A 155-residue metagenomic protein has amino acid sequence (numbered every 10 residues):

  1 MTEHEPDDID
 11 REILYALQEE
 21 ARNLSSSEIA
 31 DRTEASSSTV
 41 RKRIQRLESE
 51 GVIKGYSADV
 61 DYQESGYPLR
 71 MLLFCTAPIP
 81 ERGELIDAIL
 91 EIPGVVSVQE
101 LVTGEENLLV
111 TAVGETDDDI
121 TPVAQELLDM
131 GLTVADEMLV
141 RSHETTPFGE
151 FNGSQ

Functional and structural regions predicted by a protein language model:
M1-Q155: A compositional/biophysical signature of low hydrophobicity enriched in polar/charged and small residues
